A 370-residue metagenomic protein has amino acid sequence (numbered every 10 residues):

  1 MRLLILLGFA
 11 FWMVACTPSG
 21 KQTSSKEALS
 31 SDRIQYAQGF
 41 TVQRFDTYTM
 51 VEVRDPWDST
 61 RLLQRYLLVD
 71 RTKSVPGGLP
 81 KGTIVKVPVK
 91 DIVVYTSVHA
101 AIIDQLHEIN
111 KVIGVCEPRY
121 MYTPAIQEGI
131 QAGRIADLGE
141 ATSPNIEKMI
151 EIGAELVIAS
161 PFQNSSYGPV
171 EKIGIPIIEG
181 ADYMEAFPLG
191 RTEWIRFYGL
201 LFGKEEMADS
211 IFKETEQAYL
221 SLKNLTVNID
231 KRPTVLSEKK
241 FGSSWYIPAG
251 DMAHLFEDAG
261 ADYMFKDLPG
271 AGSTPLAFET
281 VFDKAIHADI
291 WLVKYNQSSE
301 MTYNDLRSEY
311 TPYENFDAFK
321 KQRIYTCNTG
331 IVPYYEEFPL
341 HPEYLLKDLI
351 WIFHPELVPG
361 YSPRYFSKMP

Functional and structural regions predicted by a protein language model:
M1-S24, L349: Bacterial Sec-dependent N-terminal signal peptides
C16-A100, M207-V235, K320, P333 (+2 more regions): Bacterial Sec-exported substrate-binding components of ABC uptake systems
D58-I150, A159: A short, structured surface patch at a secondary-structure boundary
K90, A100-D104, E147-E151, G168 (+11 more regions): Solvent-exposed, polar/charged alpha-helical surfaces in well-ordered, non-transmembrane soluble domains, broadly
I109-V112, P169-D182, Y303-I324: A short, gly/pro- and small-residue-rich
R134, G153-S244, K266-D267, S273 (+2 more regions): Extracytoplasmic substrate-binding proteins
I135-F162, I175, F278-L292: Proline-aspartate-enriched helix->loop->beta-strand connector
Q217-N304: Flexible, glycine-rich surface segments
